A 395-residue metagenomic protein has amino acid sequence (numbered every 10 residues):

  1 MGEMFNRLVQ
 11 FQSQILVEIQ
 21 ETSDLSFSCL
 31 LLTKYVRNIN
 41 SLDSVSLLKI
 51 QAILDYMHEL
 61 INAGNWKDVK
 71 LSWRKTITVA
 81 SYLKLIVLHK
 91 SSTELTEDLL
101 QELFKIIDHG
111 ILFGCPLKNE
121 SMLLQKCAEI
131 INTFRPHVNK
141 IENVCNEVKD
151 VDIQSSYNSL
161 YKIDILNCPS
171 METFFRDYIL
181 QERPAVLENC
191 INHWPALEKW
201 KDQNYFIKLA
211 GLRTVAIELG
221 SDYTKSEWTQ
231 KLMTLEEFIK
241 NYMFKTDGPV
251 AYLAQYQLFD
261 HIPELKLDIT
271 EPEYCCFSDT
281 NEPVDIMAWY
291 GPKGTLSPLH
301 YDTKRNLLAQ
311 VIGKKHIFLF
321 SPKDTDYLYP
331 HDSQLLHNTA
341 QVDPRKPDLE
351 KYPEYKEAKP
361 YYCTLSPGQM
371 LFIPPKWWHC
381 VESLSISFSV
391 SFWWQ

Functional and structural regions predicted by a protein language model:
M1-M370, W378-Q395: N-terminal accessory scaffold of Fe(II)-dependent oxygenases
